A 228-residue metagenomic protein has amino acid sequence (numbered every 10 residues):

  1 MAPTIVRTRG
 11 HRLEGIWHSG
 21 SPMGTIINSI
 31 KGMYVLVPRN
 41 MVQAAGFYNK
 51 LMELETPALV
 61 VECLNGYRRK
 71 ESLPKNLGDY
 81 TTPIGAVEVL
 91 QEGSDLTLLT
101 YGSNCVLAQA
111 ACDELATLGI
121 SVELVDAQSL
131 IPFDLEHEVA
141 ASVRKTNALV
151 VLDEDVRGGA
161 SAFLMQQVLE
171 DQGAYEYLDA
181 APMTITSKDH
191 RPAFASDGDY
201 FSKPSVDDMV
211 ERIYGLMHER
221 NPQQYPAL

Functional and structural regions predicted by a protein language model:
M1-L54, S121, S187, Y214 (+1 more regions): Conserved thiamine diphosphate
A2, L64-L228: Thiamine diphosphate
T56-P57, D95: Short, surface-exposed beta-edge/turn micro-motifs
